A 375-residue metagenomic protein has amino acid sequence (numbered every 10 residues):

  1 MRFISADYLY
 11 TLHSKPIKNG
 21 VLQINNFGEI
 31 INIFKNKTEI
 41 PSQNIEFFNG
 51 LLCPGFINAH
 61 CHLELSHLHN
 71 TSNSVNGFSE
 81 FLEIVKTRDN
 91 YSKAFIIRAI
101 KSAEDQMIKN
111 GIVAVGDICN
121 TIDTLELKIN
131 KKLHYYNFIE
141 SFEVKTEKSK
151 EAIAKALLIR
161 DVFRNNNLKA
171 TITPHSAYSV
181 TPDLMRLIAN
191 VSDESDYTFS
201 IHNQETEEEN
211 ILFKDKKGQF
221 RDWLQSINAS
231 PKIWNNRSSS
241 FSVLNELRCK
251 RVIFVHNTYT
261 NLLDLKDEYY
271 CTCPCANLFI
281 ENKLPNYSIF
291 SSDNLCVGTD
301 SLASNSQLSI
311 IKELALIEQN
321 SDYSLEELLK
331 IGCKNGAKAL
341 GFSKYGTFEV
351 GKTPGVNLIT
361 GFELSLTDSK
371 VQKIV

Functional and structural regions predicted by a protein language model:
R2-A6, K37-E80, K101, I108-K109: Replace "His-x-His-based motif
R2-F3, Y8-C53, I172: Histidine-rich, glycine-flanked metal-binding segment
Q23, L51-L52, H69-K132, A154-N165: Alpha-helical scaffold segments that flank or form the walls of functional sites
G55-A59, V115-G116, Y135-I139, A170-P174 (+4 more regions): Hydrophobic faces of well-ordered beta-strands that scaffold small-molecule active sites in alpha/beta enzyme cores
H62, N120, E140-V144, H175-A177 (+4 more regions): Active-site beta-loop-alpha junctions enriched in small/polar residues
S66-R98, Y136-F142, T206-R251: Active-site gating loops and adjacent loop-to-helix segments of metal-dependent hydrolytic enzymes
G116, T173-A189, L278-E281: Active-site glycine- and acidic-residue-rich loops that bind and position anionic ligands or nucleotide-like cofactors
D222, E246, P274, P285-G361: His/Asp/Glu-enriched, well-ordered alpha-helical/loop segment that forms or immediately abuts the divalent-metal
